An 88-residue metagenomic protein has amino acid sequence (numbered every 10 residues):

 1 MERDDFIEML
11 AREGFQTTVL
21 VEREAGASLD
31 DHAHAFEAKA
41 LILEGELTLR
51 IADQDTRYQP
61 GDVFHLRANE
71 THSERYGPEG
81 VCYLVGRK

Functional and structural regions predicted by a protein language model:
M1-E2: Fe(II)/2-oxoglutarate oxygenase catalytic core
L10-A11, F15: N-terminal acidic leader/helix
T17-H34, A68-N69: Conserved short histidine dyad/triad with adjacent acidic residue
A25, A35, Q54, E70-T71 (+1 more regions): A generic "binding-loop/recognition-motif" signal
A33-L49: Short, conserved beta-strand element in jelly-roll/cupin
A52-N69: Short acidic-glycine-tyrosine-enriched beta hairpin
A68-K88: Ligand-binding loop in jelly-roll beta-barrel domains
